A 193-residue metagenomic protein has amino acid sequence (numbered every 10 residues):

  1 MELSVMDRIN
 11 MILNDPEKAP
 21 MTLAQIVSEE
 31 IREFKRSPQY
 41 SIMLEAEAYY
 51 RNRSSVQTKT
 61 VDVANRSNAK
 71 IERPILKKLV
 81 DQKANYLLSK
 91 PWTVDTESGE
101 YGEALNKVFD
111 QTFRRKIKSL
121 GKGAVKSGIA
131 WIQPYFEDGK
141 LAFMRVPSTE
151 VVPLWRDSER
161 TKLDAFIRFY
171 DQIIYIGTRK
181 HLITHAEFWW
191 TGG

Functional and structural regions predicted by a protein language model:
M1-L163, I173: Extended, helix-rich architectural segments
F136-D138, Y170-D171, E187-W190: Short, flexible loop/turn elements at secondary-structure junctions
Y175-G193: Internal metal/ion-chelating core segments
